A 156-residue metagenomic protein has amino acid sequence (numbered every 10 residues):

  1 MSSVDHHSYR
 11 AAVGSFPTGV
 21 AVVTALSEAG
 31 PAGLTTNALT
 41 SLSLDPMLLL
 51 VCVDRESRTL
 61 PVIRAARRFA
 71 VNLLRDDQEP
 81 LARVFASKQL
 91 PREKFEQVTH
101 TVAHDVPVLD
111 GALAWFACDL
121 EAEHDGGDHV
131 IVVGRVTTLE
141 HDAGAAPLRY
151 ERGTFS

Functional and structural regions predicted by a protein language model:
M1-S156: Basic, polyanion-binding surface patches
